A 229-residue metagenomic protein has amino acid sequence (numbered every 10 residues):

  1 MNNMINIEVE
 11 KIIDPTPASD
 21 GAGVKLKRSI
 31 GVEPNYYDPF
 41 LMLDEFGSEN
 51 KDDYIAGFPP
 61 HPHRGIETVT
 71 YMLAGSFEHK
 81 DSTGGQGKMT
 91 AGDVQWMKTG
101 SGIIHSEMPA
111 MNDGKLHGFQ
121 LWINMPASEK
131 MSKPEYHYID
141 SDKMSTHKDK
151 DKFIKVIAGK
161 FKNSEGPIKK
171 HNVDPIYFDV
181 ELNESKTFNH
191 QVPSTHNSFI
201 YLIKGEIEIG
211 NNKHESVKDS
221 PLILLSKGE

Functional and structural regions predicted by a protein language model:
N2-K27: Hydrophobic alpha-helical membrane-insertion signals
S19-L73, M144-N189: A short glycine-rich, His/Asp/Glu-containing loop-to-beta-strand
F46-D113: Extended, compositionally biased flexible segments
P62-F77, W122-P126, Y177-N183, T195-I209: Short, conserved beta-strand element in jelly-roll/cupin
K80-K98, T187, V192-P193, S198-Y201 (+1 more regions): Short acidic-glycine-tyrosine-enriched beta hairpin
G87, D93, H105, H117-F119 (+4 more regions): Generic beta-strand structural signal
G100-E129, H214-S216, S226-E229: Ligand-binding loop in jelly-roll beta-barrel domains
M125-I154: Long amphipathic alpha-helical segments that form oligomerization/scaffold cores
